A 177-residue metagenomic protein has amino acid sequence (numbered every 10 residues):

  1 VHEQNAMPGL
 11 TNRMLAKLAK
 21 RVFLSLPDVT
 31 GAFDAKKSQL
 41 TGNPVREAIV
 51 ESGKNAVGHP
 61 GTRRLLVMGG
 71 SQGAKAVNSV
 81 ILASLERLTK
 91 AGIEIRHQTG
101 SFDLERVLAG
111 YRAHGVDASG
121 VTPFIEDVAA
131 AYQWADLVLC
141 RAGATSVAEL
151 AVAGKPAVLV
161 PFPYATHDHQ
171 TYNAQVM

Functional and structural regions predicted by a protein language model:
V1-K54: Active-site-proximal region of nucleotide-activated glycan assembly enzymes, centered on histidine/acidic-rich loops
P8-N12, S25-F33, R106, S146-V147 (+1 more regions): Short, glycine/polar-rich helix-capping loops at beta-to-alpha or helix-loop-helix junctions that flank or form
K17-A19, F33-K37, A91, H114-D117 (+1 more regions): Short, structured coil segments at secondary-structure junctions
K20-R21, K37, A130, L137 (+1 more regions): Well-ordered beta-strand positions
P27, G70, G100, G143-A144 (+1 more regions): Short glycine-/small-residue-rich Rossmann-like dinucleotide-binding loops
K54-V138, T171-Q175: Donor-nucleotide binding loops and adjacent catalytic segments primarily of GT-B fold Leloir glycosyltransferases
Q133-A148, K155-P156: Acidic donor-binding loop of glycosyltransferase active sites
C140, P156-H167: Short hydrophobic beta-strand element within catalytic cores of glycosyltransferases and related nucleotide-activated
